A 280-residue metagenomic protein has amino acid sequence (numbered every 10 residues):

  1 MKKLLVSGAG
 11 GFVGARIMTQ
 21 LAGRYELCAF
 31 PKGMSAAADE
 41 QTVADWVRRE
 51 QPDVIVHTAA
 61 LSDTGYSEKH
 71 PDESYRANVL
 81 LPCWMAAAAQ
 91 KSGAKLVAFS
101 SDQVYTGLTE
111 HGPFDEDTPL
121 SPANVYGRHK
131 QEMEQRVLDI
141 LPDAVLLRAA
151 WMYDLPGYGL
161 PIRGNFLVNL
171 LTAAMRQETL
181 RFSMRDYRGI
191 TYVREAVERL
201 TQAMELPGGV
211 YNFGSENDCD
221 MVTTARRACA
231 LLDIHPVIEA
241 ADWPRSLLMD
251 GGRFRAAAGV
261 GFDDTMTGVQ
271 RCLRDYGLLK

Functional and structural regions predicted by a protein language model:
K3-L21: N-terminal Rossmann NAD(P)H-binding glycine-rich loop of SDR-like oxidoreductase domains
C28-Q41: Rossmann-fold cofactor-recognition segment
A38-A77: NAD(P)H-binding glycine-rich loop region in Rossmannoid oxidoreductase-like domains and their noncatalytic homologs
I55, K69-V97: NAD(P)-cofactor binding segment of oxidoreductase domains
R76, L80-L81, K95, V104-L147 (+2 more regions): Catalytic helix-loop patch of NAD(P)-dependent Rossmann-fold dehydrogenases
Q135-R188, E195: NAD(P)-dependent short-chain dehydrogenase/reductase
V197-P244, G251, G277-K280: Mid/C-terminal beta-alpha module of Rossmann-like enzyme folds, strongest in SDR-family dehydrogenases/epimerases
T265-K280: Amphipathic terminal alpha-helices
